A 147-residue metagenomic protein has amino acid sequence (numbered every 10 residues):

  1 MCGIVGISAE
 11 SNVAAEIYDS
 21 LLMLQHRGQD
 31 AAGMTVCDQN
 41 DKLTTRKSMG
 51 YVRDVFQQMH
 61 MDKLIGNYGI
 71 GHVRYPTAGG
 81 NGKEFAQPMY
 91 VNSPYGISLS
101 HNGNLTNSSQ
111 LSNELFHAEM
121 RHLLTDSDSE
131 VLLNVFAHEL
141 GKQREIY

Functional and structural regions predicted by a protein language model:
M1-Y147: Conserved short alpha-helical segments that host acidic/polar catalytic motifs at enzyme active sites
